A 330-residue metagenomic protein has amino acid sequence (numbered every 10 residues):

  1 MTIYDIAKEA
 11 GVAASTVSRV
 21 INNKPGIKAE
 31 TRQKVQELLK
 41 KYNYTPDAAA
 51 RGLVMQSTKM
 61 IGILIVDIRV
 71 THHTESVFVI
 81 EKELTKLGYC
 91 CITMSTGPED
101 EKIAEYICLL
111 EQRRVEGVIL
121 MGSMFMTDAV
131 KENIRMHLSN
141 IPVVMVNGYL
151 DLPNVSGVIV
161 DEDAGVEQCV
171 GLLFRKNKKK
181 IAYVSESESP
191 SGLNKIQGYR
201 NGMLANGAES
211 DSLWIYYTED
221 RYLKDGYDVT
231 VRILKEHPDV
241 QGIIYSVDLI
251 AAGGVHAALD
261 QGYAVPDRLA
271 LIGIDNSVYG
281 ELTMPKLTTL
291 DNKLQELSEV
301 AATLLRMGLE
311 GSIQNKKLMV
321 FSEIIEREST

Functional and structural regions predicted by a protein language model:
M1-S57: N-terminal helix-turn-helix DNA-binding module of bacterial transcription factors
E9, A14-R19, L53-R69, S123 (+1 more regions): Short beta-strand segments enriched in small/hydrophobic residues
L38, V79-E83, N133-H137, N194-N206 (+1 more regions): Alpha-helical structural signal in soluble globular domains
Q56-G171, R175, K235, D239: Alpha-helical recognition/docking segments in bacterial nutrient-uptake and carbohydrate-utilization systems
I65-E75, T93-K102, M124, G157-Q168 (+5 more regions): Hinge/beta->alpha junction and helix N-cap segments in small-molecule ligand-binding domains
K179-K180, S210-L213, V265-L271: Short acidic capping loops at alpha-helix termini that bridge into adjacent secondary structure
V231-R232, E236-T330: Flexible loop/turn connectors
